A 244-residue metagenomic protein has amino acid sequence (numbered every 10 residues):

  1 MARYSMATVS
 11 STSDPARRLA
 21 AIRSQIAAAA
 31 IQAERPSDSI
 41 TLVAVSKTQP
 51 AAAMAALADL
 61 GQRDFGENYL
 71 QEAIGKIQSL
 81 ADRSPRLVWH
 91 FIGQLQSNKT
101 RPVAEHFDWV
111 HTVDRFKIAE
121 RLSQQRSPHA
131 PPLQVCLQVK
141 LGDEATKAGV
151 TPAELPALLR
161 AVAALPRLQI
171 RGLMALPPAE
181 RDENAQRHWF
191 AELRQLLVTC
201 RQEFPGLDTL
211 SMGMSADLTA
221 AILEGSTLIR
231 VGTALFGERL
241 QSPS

Functional and structural regions predicted by a protein language model:
A2-A216, I222-E224, F236-E238: Conserved alpha/beta-domain cores
S226-S244: Gly/Pro- and small hydrophobic-enriched strand-loop and loop-to-helix capping segments that sit at the rims
